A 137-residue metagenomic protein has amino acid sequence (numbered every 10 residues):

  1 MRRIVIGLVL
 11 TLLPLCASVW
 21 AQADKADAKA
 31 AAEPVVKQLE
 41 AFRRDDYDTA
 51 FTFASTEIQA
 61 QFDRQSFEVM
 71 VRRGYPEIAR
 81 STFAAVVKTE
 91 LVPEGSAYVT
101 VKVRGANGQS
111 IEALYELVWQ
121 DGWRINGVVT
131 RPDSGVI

Functional and structural regions predicted by a protein language model:
M1-I4: Positively charged n-region of N-terminal signal peptides that target proteins for export
G7-C16: Bacterial N-terminal signal peptides
L15, F83, Q109-I111: Residues that act as N-cap/strand-start positions at coil-to-secondary-structure junctions
Q22-D24: Boundary of Sec targeting at the N-terminus
A26-E33, K37, Y47-S96: Short solvent-exposed beta->alpha transition segments
V87-I137: Exposed beta-sheet edge and beta->alpha loop/turn motif
